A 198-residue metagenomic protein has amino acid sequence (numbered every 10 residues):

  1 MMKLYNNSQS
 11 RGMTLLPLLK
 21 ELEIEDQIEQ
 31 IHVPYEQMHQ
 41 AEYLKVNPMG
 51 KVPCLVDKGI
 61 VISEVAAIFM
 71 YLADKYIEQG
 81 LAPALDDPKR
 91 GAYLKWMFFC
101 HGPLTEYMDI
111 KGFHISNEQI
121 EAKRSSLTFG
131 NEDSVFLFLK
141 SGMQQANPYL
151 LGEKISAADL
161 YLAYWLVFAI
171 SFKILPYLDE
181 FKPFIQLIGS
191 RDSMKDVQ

Functional and structural regions predicted by a protein language model:
M1-K123: GST-like domain detector, emphasizing the conserved glutathione-binding G-site in the N-terminal thioredoxin-like
L18, A73, W165-L166, Q198: Active-site-flanking alpha-helical
K20, I170, S190: Short polybasic/polar patches that bind polyanions
K45, L162, S190: Phosphate-coordinating loops and pocket residues in cytosolic domains that bind phosphorylated ligands
A67, E180, S193: Residue-level recognition of oxygen-bearing side chains
A73-I77, Q144, G189-S190: Residues at helix-coil transition
M97-L187: GST-like fold's C-terminal all-alpha helical module
F184-Q198: Long hydrophobic alpha-helical segments typical of transmembrane helices together with their membrane-interfacial
